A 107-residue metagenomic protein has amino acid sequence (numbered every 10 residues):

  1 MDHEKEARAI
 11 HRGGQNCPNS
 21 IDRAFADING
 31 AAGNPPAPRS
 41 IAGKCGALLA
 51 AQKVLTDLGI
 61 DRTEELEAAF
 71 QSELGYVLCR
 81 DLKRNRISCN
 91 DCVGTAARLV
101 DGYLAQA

Functional and structural regions predicted by a protein language model:
M1-H3: Extended low-complexity intrinsically disordered regions
K5-G13, P35-G43, D81-R86: A short glycine/serine-rich beta->alpha loop
E6, G13-N34: Helix-rich "cap/lid" substructures immediately adjacent to catalytic or cofactor-binding pockets
D22-F25, L55, V100: Well-ordered alpha-helical scaffold segments within catalytic/enzyme domains
D27-N34, L55-E67: Phosphate-handling active-site elements
C45-L58: Short, small-residue alpha-helix embedded
E64-A107: C-terminal binding/interaction regions
